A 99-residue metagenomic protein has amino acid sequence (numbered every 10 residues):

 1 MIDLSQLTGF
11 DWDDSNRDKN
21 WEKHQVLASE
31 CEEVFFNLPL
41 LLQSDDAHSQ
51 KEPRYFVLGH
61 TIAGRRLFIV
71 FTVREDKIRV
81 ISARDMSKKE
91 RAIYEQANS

Functional and structural regions predicted by a protein language model:
M1-S99: Ribonuclease/tRNase effector modules and their secretory precursors
